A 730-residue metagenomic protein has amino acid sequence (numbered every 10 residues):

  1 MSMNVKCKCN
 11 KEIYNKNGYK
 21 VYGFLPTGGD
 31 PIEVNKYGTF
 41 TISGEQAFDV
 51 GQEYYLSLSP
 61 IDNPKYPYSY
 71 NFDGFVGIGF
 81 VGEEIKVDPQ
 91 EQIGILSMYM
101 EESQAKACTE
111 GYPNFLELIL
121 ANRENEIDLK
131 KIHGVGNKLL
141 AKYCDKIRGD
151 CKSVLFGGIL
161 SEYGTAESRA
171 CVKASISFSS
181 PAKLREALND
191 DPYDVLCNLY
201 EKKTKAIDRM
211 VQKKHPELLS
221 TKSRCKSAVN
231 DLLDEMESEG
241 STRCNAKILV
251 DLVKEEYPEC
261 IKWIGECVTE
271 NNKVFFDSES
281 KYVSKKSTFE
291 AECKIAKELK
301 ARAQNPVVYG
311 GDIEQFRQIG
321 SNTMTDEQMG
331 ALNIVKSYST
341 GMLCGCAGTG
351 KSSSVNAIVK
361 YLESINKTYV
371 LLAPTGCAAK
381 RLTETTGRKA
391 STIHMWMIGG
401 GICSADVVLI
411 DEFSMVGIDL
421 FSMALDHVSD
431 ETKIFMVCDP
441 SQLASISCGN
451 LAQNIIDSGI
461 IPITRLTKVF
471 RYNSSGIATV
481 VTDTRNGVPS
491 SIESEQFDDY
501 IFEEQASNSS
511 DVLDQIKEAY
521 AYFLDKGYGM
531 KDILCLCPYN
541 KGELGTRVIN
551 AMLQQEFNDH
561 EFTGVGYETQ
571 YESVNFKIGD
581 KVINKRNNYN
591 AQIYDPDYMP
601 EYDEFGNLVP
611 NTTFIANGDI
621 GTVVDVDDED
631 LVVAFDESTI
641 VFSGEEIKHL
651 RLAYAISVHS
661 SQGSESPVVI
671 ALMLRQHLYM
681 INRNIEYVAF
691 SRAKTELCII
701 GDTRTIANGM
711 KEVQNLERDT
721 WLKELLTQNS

Functional and structural regions predicted by a protein language model:
V5-N63, D73, G77-G79, G417 (+3 more regions): Conserved nucleotide-binding/hydrolysis modules and their immediate coupling elements across P-loop/ASCE NTPase motors
P64, N71-K281, T340: Accessory alpha-helical DNA-binding modules that contact the DNA backbone or grooves
F276-A347, S353: Pre-Walker A segment
S287, T323, L332-I334, A347 (+12 more regions): Replace "in large, NTP-powered and nucleic-acid-processing enzymes" with "in large, NTP-powered factors and other
E290, G376-A379, M395-M397, S414-M415 (+10 more regions): Conserved nucleotide-binding/hydrolysis micro-motifs of P-loop NTPases
M329-N333, S337-Q496: ASCE P-loop NTPase helicase motor core
A331-I334, P440-A616, V624, L725 (+1 more regions): Conserved helicase motor core of P-loop NTPases
V668-A671, R675-S730: Helicase C-terminal subdomain and adjacent C-terminal extension
